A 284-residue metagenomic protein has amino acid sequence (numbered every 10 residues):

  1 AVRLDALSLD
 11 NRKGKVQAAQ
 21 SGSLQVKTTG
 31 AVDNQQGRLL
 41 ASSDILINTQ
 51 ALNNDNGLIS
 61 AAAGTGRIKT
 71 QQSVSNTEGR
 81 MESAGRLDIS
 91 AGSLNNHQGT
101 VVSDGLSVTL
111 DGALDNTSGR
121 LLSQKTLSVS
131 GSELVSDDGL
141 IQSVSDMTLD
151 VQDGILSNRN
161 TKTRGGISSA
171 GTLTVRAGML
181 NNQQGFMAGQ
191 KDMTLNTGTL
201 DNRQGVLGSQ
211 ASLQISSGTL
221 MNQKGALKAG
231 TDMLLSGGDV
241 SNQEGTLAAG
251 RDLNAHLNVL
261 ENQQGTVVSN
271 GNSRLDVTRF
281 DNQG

Functional and structural regions predicted by a protein language model:
A1-G284: A composition-driven surface/loop motif
